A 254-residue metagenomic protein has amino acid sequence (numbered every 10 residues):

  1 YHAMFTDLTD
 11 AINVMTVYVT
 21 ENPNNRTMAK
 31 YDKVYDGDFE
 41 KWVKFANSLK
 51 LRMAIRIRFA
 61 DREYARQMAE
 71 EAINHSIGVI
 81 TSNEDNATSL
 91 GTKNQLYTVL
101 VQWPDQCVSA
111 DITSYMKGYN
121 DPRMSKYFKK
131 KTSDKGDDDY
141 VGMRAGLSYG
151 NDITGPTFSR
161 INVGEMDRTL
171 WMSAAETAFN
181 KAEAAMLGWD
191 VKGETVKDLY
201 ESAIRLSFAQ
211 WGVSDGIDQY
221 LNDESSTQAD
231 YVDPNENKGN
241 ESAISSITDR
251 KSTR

Functional and structural regions predicted by a protein language model:
Y1-Q219, D223-Q228, D233-R250: Structured, solvent-exposed acidic/aromatic patches
